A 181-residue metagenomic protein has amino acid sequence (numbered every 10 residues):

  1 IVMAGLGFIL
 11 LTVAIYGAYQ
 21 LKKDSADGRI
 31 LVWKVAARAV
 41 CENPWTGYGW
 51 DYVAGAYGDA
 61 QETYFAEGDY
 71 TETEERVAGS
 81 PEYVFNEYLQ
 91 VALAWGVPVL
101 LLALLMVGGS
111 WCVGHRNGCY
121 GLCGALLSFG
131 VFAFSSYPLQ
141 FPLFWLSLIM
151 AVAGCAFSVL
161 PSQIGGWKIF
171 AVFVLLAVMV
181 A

Functional and structural regions predicted by a protein language model:
I1, G7, G118-V172: Transmembrane alpha-helices of multi-pass inner-membrane enzymes
I1-E42, W50, D59, G166-A181: A membrane-periplasm/extracellular boundary helix in multi-pass inner-membrane enzymes that assemble envelope glycans
I15-Y19, L105-H115, V131-P138, G154: Structural signature of transmembrane alpha-helix termini at the membrane-water interface
W33, T46, P81-Y88, L127: Alpha-helical membrane-protein architecture signal
T46, G55-G68, V131-P142: Membrane-interface helix-loop junctions at the exits of transmembrane helices
W50-L93: Interfacial juxtamembrane loops and adjacent helix segments that form the catalytic/substrate-binding surfaces
A92-G96, F134-S135: Transmembrane helix irregularities
W95-G121: Hydrophobic transmembrane alpha-helices and their immediate junctions
